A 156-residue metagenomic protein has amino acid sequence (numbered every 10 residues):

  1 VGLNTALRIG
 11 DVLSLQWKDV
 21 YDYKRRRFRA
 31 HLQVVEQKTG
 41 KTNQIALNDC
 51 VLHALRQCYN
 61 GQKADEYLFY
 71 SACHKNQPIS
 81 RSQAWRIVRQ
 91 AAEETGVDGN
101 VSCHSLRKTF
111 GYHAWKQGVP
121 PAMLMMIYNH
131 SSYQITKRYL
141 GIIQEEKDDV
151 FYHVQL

Functional and structural regions predicted by a protein language model:
V1-G10, Q33, Y112-H113: Short pre-functional
D11-L13, N100-V101, G111, V119-H130 (+1 more regions): Active-site-proximal segment of tyrosine recombinases
S14-V51: Conserved tyrosine-mediated DNA breakage-rejoining catalytic core shared by Y-recombinases
L15, K41, K75-N76, G96-V97 (+3 more regions): Catalytic phosphate/metal-binding cores of nucleic-acid and nucleotide-processing enzymes, i.e., regions that mediate
V34-E36, Y128-H153: Catalytic-site neighborhood detector that most strongly recognizes the C-terminal catalytic loop/helix of tyrosine
N48-D98: Active-site/catalytic core of tyrosine-dependent DNA strand-transfer enzymes
S80, C103-H104: Residue-level marker of regulatory loop/turn positions in helix-turn-helix DNA-binding domains and in histidine
L106, F110: Active-site His/Glu-centered metal-binding helix of metallohydrolases
